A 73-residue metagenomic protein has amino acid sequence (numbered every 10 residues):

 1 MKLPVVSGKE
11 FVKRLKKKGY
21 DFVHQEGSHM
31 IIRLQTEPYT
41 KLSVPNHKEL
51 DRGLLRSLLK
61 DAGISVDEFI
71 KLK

Functional and structural regions predicted by a protein language model:
M1-Q25, R33-K73: Basic nucleic-acid-binding interfaces
M30: Positions that flank functional sites
